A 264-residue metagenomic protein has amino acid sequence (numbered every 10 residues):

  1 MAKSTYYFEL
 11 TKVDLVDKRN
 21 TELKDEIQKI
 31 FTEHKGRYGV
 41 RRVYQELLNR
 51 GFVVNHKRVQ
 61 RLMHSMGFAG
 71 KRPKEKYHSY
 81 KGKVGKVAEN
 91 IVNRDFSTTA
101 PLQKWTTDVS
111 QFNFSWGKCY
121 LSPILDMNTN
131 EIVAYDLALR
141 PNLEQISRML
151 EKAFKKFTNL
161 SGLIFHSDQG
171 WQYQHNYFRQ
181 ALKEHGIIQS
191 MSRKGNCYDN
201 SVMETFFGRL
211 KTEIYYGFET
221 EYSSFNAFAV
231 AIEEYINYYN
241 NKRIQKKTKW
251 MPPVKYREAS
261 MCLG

Functional and structural regions predicted by a protein language model:
K3-A100, N196, P252-S260: Basic, flexible linker segments flanking DNA-binding modules in nucleic acid-interacting mobile-element proteins
V13-D14, K183-I187, T212-G264: C-terminal domain-tail junction helix/linker
I30, R50, L62, K156 (+2 more regions): Short alpha-helical functional segments enriched in proximate histidine and acidic residues
G36, N159, N241-Q245: Intrinsically disordered or highly flexible coil/loop and linker segments, enriched in small and charged/polar residues
Q45, R61, Q180, E184 (+1 more regions): Surface-exposed charge patches
F52-H56, M66-R72, K83-L121, M127-A231: RNase H-like DDE/DDD metal-dependent nuclease/strand-transfer catalytic core used by mobile genetic elements
